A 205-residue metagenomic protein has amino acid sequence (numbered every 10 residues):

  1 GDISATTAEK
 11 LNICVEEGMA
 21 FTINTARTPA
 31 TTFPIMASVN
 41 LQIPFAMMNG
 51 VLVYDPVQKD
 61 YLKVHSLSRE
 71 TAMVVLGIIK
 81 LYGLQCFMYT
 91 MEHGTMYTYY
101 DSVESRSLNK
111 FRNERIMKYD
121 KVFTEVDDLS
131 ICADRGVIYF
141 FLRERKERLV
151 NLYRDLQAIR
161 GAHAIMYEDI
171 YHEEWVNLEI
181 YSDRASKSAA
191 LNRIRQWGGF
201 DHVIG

Functional and structural regions predicted by a protein language model:
G1-D2, I23, S66, R143 (+2 more regions): Residue-level marker of alpha-helix boundaries and capping positions
I3-F111, R193: Active-site phosphate-binding/coordination module
P44, I204-G205: Hydrophobic "anchor" residues on beta-strands that sit immediately upstream of conserved functional sites
Y89-I204: Conserved acidic, metal-coordinating active-site core of Asp-based, Mg2+-dependent phosphoryl-transfer enzymes
